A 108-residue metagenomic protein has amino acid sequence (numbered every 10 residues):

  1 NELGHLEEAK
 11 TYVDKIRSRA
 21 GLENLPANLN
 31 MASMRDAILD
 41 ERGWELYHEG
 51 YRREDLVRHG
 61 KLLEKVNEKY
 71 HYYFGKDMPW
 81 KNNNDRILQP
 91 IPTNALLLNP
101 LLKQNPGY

Functional and structural regions predicted by a protein language model:
N1-Y108: Acidic/polar-rich alpha-helix caps and helix-coil junctions
